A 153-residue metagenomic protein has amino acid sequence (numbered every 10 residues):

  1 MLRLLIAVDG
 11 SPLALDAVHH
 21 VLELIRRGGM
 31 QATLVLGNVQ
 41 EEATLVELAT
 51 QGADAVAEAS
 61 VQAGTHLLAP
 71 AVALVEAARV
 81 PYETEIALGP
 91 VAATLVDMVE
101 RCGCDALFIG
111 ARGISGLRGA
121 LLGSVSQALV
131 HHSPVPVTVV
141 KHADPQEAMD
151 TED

Functional and structural regions predicted by a protein language model:
M1-T50: Small/aliphatic-rich secondary-structure junction motif
A7-V8, E85, G110: Active-site-adjacent beta-strand anchor residues
D16-V18, L45-A49, V96-D97, G119-L121 (+1 more regions): Short, well-ordered secondary-structure micro-motifs
H20, A59-P70, T94: Short, solvent-exposed amphipathic alpha-helices that sit in or adjacent to ligand/effector-binding or catalytic
E23, A73-L107, D144-D153: Structural beta-alpha unit
Q31, G37-H66, P145-D153: Acidic, proline/glycine-rich short linear motifs
V35-G37, E83-A87, T138: General small-molecule cofactor/ligand-binding pocket signal
D97-M149: Gly/Ser-rich helix-loop-strand patches that form or flank binding pockets for ribonucleotide-derived cofactors
